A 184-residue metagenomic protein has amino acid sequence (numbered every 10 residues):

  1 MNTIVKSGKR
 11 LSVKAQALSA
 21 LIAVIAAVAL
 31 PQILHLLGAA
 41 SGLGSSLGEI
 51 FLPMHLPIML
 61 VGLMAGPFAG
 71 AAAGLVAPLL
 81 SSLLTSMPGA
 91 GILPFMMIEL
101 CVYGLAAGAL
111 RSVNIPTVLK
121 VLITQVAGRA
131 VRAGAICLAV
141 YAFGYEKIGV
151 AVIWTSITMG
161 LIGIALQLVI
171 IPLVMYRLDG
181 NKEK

Functional and structural regions predicted by a protein language model:
N2-L63, F68-A69: Hydrophobic transmembrane alpha-helices
N2-T3, L36-G48, L52, S86-P94 (+1 more regions): Membrane-embedded alpha-helical hairpins and interfacial helices in multi-pass inner-membrane proteins
V24-V28, A77-L79, L100, R129: Residue-level recognition of pore/gate-forming positions within transmembrane alpha-helices of multi-pass
A27, P31, G62, S81-T85 (+2 more regions): Structural signal for membrane-spanning alpha-helices in multi-pass inner-membrane proteins, emphasizing helix cores
M54-I58, M96-Y103, Q167: Hydrophobic core segments of transmembrane alpha-helices in multi-pass, intramembrane catalytic enzymes
G62, Y103-S112, I171, M175: Hydrophobic transmembrane alpha-helices
G70-S81, K120-G128: Central hydrophobic cores of alpha-helical transmembrane segments in multi-pass integral membrane proteins
L79-S86, P94-L105: A compact, surface-exposed functional segment
